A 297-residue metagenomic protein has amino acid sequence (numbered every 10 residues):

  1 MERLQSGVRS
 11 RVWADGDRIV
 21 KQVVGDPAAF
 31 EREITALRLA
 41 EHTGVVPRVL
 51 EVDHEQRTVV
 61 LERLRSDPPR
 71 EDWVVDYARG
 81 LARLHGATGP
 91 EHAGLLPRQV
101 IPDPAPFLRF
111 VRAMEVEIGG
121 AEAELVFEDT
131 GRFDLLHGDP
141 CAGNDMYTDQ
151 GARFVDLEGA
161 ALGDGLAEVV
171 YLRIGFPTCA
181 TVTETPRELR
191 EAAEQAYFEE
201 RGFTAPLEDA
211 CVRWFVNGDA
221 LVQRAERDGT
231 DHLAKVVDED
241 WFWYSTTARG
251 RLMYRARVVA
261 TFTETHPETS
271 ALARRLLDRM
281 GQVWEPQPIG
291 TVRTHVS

Functional and structural regions predicted by a protein language model:
E2-G16, E124-A167: Active-site acidic catalytic loop and adjacent metal/ATP-binding pocket of ATP-dependent phosphoryl transfer enzymes
V8, Q22, G80, P140 (+2 more regions): Hydrophobic alpha-helical membrane segments, chiefly transmembrane helices and signal peptide h-regions, characterized
V8-R98: ATP-binding pocket architecture of kinase catalytic cores
D67-I118, R132-F133, A161, D231-W241: A cross-family kinase active-site recognition segment
G94-F127, A248-L277: Active-site catalytic-loop/activation-segment of kinase and kinase-like phosphoryl-transfer enzymes
A167-G202, C211-H232: Active-site activation/catalytic loop segments of kinase-like enzymes and analogous catalytic loops in related
G218-S297: ATP/Mg2+ or Mg2+-diphosphate-binding catalytic cores that bind nucleotide phosphates or diphosphates via glycine-rich
